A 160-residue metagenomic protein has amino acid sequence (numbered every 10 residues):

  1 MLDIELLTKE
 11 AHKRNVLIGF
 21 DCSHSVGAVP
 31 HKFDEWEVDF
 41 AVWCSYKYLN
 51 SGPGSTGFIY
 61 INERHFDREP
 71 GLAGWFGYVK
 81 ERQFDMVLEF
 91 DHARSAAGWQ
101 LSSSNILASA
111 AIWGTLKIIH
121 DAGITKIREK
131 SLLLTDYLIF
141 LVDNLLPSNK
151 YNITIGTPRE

Functional and structural regions predicted by a protein language model:
M1-E160: Pyridoxal 5′-phosphate
